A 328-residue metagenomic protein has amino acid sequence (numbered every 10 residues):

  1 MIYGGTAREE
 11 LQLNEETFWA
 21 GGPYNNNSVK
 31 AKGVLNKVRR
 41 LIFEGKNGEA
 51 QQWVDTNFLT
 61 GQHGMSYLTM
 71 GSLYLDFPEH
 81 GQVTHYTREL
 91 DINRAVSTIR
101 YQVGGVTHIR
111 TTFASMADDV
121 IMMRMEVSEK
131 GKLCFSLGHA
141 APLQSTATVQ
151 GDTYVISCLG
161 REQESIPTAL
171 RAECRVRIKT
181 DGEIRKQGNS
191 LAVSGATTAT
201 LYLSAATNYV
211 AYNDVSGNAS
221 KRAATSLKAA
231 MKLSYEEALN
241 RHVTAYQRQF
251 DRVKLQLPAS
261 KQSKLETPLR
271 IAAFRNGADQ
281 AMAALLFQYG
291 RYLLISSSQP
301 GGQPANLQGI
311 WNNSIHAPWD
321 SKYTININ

Functional and structural regions predicted by a protein language model:
M1-N328: Aromatic-residue-lined binding/catalytic grooves and analogous aromatic/hydrophobic interfacial grooves in multimeric
